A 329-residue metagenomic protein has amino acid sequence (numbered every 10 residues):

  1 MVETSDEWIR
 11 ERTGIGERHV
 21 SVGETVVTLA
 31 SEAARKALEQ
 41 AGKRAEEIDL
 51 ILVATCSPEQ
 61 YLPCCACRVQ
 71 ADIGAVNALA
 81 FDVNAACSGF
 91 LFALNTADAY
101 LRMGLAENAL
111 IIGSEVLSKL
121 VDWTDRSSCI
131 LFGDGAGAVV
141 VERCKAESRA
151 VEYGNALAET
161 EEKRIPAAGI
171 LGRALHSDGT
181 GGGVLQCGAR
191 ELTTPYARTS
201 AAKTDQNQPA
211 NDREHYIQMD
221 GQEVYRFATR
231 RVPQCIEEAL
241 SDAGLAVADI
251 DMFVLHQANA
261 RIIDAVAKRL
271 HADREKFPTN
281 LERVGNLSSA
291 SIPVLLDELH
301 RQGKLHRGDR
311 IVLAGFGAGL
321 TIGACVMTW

Functional and structural regions predicted by a protein language model:
M1-G23, D125-R230, Q234, F316 (+1 more regions): Condensing-enzyme catalytic core mediating Claisen C-C bond formation in acyl metabolism
V2-W8, Q60-G74, I111-L117, R198-P209 (+1 more regions): Acidic-glycine-rich active-site phosphate/pyrophosphate-binding loop
V27, S31-A34, L38, S57-P58 (+7 more regions): Claisen-condensing/thiolase-fold acyl-transfer catalytic domains that form or cleave C-C bonds in fatty acid
E46-A54, A248-H256: Short glycine-rich phosphate-binding loop at a beta-alpha junction
A54, N84, A109-E115, V141 (+2 more regions): Short beta-strand segments
L62-C64, V121-D125, I322-V326: Short acidic, glycine/serine/threonine-rich loops at helix termini
Y100-A136: Flexible, glycine-rich active-site loops centered on histidine and acidic residues that chelate a metal or position
